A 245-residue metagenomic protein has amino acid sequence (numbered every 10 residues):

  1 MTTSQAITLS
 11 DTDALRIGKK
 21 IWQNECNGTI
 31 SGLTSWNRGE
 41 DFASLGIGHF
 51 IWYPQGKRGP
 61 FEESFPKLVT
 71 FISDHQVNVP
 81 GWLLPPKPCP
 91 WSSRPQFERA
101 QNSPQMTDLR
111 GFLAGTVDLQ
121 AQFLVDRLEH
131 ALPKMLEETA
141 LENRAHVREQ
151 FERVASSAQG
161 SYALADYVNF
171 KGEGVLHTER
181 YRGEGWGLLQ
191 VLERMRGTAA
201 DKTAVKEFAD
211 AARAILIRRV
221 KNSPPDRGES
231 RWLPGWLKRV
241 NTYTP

Functional and structural regions predicted by a protein language model:
T2-P245: Cell-wall polysaccharide-cleaving catalytic domain and substrate-binding groove, primarily in peptidoglycan/chitin
